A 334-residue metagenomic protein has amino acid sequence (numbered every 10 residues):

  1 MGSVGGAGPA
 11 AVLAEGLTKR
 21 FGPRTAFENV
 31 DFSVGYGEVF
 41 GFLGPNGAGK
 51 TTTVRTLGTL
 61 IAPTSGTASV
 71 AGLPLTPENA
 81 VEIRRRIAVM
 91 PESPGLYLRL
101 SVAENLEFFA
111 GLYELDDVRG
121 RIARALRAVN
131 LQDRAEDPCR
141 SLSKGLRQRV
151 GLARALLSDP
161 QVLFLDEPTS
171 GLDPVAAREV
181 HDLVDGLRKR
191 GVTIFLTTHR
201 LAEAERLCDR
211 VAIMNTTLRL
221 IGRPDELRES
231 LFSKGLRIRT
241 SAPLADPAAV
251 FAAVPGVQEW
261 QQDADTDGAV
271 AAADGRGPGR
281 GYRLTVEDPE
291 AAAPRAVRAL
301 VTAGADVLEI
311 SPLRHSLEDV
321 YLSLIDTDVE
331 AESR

Functional and structural regions predicted by a protein language model:
G2-V4, P289-R334: C-terminal coupling/interaction segments
P9-A14, K19-N215: ABC transporter nucleotide-binding domains
E15-L17, W260, I310: Generic beta-strand hydrophobic packing signal
T76, L115, S241-P243, P289 (+1 more regions): Short beta->alpha junction loops/turns
R84, V102, P224, F232-S233 (+1 more regions): ATP/adenylate-binding site constellation spanning eukaryotic-like Ser/Thr protein kinases, ABC-transporter
H181-T285: ABC transporter nucleotide-binding domain
